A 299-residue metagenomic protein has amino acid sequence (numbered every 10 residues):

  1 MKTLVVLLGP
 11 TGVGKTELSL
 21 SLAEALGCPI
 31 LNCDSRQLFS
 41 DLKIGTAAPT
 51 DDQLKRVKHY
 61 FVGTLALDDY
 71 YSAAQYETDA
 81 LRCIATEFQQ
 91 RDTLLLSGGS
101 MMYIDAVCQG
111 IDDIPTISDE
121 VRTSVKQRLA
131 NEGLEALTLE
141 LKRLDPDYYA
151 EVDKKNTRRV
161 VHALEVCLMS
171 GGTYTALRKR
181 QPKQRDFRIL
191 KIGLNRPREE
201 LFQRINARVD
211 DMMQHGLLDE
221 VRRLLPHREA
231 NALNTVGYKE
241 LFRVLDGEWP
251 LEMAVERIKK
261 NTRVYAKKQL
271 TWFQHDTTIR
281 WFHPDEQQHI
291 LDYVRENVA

Functional and structural regions predicted by a protein language model:
M1-A299: Phosphate/pyrophosphate-binding catalytic cores of soluble transferases and nucleic-acid-acting enzymes
